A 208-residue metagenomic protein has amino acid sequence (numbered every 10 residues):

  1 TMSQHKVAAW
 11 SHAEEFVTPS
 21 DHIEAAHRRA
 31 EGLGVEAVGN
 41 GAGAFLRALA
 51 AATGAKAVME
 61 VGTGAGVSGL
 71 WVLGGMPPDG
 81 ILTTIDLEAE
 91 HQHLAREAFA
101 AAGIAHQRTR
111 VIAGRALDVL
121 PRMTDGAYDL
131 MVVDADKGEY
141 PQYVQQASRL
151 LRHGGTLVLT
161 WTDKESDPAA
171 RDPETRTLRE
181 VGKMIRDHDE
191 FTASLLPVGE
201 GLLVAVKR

Functional and structural regions predicted by a protein language model:
T1-L130, K137-V158, T162-R208: A short alpha-helical cap/connector motif
